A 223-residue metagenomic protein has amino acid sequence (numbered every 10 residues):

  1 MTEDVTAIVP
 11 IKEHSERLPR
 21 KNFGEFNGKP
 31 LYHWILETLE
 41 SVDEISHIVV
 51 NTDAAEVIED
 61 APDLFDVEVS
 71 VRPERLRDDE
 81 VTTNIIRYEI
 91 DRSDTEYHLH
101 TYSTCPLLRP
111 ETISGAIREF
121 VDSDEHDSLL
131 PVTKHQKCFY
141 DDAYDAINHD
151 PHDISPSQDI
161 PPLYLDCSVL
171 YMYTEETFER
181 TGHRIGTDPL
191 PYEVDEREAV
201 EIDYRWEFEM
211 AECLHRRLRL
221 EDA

Functional and structural regions predicted by a protein language model:
M1-P19: N-terminal nucleotide-binding beta1-loop-alpha1 segment
L31-I48, E59: A short, N-terminal amphipathic alpha-helix
I48-T52, P131-V132: Short internal beta-strands
V49, A55-L99, L108-G115: Short phosphate-binding loop-to-helix
I58, F178-E179, F208: A generic structural signal for short hydrophobic patches within well-formed alpha-helices
N84, Y97, P106-E198: Conserved core of the sugar-phosphate nucleotidyltransferase
T101-S103: Active-site acidic Asp-centered loop
Y192, R197-A223: Hydrophobic helical membrane-anchoring modules
